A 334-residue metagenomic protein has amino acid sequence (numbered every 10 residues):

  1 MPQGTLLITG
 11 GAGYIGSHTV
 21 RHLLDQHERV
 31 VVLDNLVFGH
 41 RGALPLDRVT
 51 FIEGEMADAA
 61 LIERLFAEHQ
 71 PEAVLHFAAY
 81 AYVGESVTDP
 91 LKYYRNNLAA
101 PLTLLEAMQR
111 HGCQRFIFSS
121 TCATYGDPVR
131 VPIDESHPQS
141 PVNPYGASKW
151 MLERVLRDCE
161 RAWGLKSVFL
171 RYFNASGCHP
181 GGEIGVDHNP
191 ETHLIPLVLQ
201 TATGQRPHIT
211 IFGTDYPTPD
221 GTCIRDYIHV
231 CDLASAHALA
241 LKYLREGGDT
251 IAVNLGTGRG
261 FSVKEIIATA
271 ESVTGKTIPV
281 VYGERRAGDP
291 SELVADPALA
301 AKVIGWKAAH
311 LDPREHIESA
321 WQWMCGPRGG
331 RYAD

Functional and structural regions predicted by a protein language model:
M1-C178: N-terminal Rossmann-like NAD(P)+-binding domain of SDR-like oxidoreductases, especially those catalyzing
L7, Q109, V186-P190, G288 (+1 more regions): A general boundary/transition motif marking the beginning of the first structured unit of a protein
P45, G54, D187-E191, R259 (+1 more regions): Residue-level signature of the cytosolic catalytic core of signaling kinases
A57, A81, Y93, P190 (+2 more regions): Glycosyltransferase donor-binding loop in the core domain
Y94, V142-W150, I184, H188-P196 (+1 more regions): Short-chain dehydrogenase/reductase
P180-E191, Q200-T201, P207: Hydrophobic, Gly/Ser/Ala-rich alpha-helical and linker tracts in large acyl-processing enzymes of secondary/lipid
I195-D334: C-terminal substrate-binding subdomain of Rossmann-fold SDR/epimerase-dehydratase oxidoreductases
